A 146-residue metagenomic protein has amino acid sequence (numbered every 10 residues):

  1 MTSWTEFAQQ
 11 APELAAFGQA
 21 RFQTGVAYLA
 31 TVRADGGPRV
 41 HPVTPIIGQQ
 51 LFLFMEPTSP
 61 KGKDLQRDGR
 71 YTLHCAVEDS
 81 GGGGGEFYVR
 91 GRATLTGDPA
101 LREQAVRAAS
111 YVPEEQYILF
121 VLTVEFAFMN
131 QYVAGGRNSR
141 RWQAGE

Functional and structural regions predicted by a protein language model:
M1-E13, G81-E146: Charged, gly/pro-rich active-site loop segments
T2-D35: Short, conserved active-site entrance elements at the starts or edges of catalytic domains
R21, L65, A105-R107: A generic structural signal for nonpolar/aromatic side chains embedded in well-ordered alpha-helices
F22, P38-V40, G82, E115: Short, solvent-exposed coil/turn segments
T24-P57, L65, Y71-V77: Short beta-strand segments
